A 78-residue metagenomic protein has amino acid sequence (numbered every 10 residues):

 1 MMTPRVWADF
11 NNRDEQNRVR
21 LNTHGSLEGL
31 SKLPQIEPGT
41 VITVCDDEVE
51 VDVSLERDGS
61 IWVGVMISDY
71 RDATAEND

Functional and structural regions predicted by a protein language model:
M1-L21: Charged, low-complexity interaction regions that mediate assembly/partner binding in large macromolecular machines
N11-R13, H24-S26, D47, D58 (+1 more regions): Generic structural motif
L21-K32: Short alpha-helix capping/helix-loop boundary micro-motifs
P34-E37: Short, well-ordered loop/turn sites that connect or cap secondary structure elements
V41, C45-V51: Short, charged beta-turn/beta-strand-edge "cap" motif at the junction between a beta-strand and an adjacent loop
E50-S68: Short, compositionally biased
G64-D78: Short solvent-exposed strand/turn elements
